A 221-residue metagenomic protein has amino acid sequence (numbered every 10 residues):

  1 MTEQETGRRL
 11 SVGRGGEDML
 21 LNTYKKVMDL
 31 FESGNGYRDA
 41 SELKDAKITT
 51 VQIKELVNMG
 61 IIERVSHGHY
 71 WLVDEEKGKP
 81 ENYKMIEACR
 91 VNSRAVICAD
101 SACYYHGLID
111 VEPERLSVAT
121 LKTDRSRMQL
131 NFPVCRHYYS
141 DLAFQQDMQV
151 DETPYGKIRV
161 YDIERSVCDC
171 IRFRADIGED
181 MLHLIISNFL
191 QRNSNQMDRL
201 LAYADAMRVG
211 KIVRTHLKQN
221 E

Functional and structural regions predicted by a protein language model:
T2-E5, L10-G13, S33, V65 (+2 more regions): Generic detector of intrinsically disordered, low-complexity, polar/charged segments
T2-K26, M85-I86: Short alpha-helical segments that sit at the start of domains
N22-K26, L30, Y37-E42, V57 (+1 more regions): Nucleic-acid-binding surface
D45-N58: Short amphipathic alpha-helical interaction segments
G60-H67: A short, conserved structural fragment
